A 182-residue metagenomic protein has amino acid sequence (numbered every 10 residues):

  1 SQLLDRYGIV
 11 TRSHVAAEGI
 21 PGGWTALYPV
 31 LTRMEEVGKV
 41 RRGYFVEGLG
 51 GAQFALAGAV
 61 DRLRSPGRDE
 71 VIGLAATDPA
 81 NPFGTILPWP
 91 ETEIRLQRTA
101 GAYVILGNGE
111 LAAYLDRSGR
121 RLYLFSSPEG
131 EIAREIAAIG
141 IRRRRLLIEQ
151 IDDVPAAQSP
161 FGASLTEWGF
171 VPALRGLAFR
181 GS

Functional and structural regions predicted by a protein language model:
S1-S182: Long, charged, low-complexity, helical-prone intrinsically disordered regions
